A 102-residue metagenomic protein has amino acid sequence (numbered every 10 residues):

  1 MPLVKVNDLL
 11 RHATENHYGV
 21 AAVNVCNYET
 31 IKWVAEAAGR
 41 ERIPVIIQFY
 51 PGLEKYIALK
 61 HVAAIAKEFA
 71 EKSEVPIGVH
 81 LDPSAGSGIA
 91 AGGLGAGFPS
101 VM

Functional and structural regions predicted by a protein language model:
M1-A21: N-terminal amphipathic alpha-helix/helix-capping segment at the start of soluble metabolic enzymes
N7-D8, T30, L53-A96: N-terminal active-site wall of soluble small-molecule enzyme domains
G19-N24, V45-Q48, I77-P83, V101-M102: Hydrophobic faces of well-ordered beta-strands that scaffold small-molecule active sites in alpha/beta enzyme cores
A22, E41-K60: Glycine-rich, proline-tolerant flexible connector loops at the mouths of alpha/beta enzymes
E41, L94-S100: Glycine-enriched alpha-helix->loop->beta-strand junction motifs that scaffold or abut catalytic
